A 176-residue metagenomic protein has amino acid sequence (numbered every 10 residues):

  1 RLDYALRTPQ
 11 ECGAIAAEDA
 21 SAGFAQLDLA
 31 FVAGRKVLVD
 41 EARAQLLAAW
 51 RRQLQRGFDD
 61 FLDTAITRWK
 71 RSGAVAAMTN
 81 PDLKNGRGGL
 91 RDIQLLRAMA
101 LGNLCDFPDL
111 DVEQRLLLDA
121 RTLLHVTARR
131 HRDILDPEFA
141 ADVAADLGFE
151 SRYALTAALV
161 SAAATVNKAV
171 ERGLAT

Functional and structural regions predicted by a protein language model:
R1-T176: A nucleotide- and high-energy phosphate-metabolite-utilizing enzyme signature
